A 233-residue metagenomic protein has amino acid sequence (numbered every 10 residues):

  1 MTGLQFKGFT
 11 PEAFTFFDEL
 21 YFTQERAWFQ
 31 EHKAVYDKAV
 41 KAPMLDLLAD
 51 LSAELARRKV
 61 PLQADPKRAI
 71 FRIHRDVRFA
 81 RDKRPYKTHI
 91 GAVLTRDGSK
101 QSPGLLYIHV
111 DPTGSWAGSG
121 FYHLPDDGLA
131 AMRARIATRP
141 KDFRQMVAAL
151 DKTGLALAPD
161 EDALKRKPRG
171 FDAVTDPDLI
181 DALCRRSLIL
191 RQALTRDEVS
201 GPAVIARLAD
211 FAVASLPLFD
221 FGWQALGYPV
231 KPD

Functional and structural regions predicted by a protein language model:
L4-E19, L48, A137, A149 (+1 more regions): Long, solvent-exposed, polar/charged low-complexity segments
F14-A42: K/E-rich alpha-helical interaction surfaces of small helical-bundle regulatory domains
Q24-E31, D126-A130, P202: Inter-helical turn/loop segments and adjacent helix faces that build the functional surface of alpha-helical bundle
K33-V40, F121, A131-I136, S200 (+1 more regions): Short histidine-centered catalytic/ligand-binding loop motif
D37-D82: Gly/Pro-rich turn-and-neighbor structural signature
Q63-A64, V77-R81, A92, R96-Q101 (+4 more regions): Conserved, charge-rich beta-strand/loop surface module that forms ligand/interface-binding patches within domains
R78-A137: Aromatic- and glycine-enriched beta-alpha-beta binding-site module
D111-A173: Compact, glycine/acidic-enriched structural inserts
